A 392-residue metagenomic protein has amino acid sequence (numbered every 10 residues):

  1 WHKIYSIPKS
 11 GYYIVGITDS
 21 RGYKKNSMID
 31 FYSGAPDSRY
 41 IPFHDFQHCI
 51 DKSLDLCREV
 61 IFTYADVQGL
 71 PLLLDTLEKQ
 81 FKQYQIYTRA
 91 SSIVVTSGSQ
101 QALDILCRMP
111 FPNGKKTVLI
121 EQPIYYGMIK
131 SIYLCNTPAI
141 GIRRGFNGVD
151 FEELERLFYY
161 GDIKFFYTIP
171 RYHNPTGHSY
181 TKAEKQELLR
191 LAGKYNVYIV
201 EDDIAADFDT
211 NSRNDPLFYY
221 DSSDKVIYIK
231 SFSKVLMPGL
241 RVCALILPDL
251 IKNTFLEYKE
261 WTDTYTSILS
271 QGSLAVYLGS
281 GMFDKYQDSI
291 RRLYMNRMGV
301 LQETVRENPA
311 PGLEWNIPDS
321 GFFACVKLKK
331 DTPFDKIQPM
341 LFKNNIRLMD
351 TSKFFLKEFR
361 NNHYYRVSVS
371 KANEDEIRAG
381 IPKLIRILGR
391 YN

Functional and structural regions predicted by a protein language model:
K3-I17, C325, K357: Minor-groove-contacting beta-hairpin "wing" of winged helix-turn-helix DNA-binding domains
I7-K9, R89-A90, I317-F322: Short Gly/Ser/Thr- and Asp/Glu-enriched loop/turn motifs at secondary-structure junctions
T18-G98, Y391: N-terminal small-domain helix-loop-helix segment of the aminotransferase-like
I61-Y195, V200, A206-D221, Y294 (+2 more regions): Conserved core of the PLP fold type I
I124, R292-Q302, E314-K327, I337-F342: Conserved glycine-rich beta-strand-loop-beta hairpin in the small C-terminal domain of fold type I
V226-E307, E314-N316: PLP-dependent aminotransferase class I/II
K343, E358-N392: PLP-dependent enzyme catalytic core of the Aspartate aminotransferase-like
